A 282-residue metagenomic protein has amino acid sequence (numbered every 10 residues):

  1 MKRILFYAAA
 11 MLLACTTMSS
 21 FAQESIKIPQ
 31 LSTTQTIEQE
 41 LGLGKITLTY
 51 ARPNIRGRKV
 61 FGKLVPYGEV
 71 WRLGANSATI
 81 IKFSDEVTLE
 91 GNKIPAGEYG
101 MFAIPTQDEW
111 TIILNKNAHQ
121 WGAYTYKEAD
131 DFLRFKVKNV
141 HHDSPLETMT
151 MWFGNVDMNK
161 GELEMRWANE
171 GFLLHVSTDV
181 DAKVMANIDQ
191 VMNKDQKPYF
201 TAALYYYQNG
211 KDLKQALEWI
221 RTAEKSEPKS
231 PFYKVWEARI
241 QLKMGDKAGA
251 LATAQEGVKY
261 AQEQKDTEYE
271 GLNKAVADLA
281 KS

Functional and structural regions predicted by a protein language model:
M1, G100-F102: Short, hydrophobic/aromatic-rich beta-strand segments within well-structured domains
M1-S25: Bacterial Sec-dependent N-terminal signal peptides
L5-A8, L12, A261, A277-K281: C-terminal alpha-helix/helix-terminus motif
E24-G42: Short N-terminal segments immediately surrounding and downstream of signal-peptide cleavage
K45-A96, A103-D195, P228: Extended, well-structured beta-strand/loop surface patches that form recognition or cofactor-anchoring regions within
P105-T106, K243, Y260, L279: A short structural micro-motif
M185-Q241, G245-A252, E256-Y260, D266-T267: Alpha-helical adaptor scaffolds
R239-K243, K265-S282: TPR/TPR-like alpha-solenoid helical repeat scaffolds
